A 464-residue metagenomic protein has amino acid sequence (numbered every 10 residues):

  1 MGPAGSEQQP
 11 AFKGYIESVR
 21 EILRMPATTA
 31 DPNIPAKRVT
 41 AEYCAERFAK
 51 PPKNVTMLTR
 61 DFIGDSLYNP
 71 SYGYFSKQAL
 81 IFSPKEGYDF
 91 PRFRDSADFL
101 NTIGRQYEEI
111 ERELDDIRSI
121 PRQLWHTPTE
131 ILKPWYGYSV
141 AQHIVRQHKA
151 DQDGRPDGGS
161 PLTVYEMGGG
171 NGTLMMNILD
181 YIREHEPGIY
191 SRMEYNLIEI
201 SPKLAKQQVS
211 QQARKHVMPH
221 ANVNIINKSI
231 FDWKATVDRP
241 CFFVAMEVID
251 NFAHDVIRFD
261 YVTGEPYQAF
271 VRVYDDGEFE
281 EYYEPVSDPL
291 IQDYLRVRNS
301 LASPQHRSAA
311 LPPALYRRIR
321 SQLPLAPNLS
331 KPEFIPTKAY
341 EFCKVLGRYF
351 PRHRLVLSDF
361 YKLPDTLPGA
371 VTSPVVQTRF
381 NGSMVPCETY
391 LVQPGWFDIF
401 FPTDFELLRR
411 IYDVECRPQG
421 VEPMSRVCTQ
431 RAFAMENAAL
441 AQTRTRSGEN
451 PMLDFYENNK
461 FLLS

Functional and structural regions predicted by a protein language model:
G2-Y165, N171-C241, E406, R431-S464: Rossmann-like AdoMet
F75-S76, K206, A245, N251-H254 (+1 more regions): Short helix/loop capping segments that flank catalytic or ligand/cofactor-binding pockets
P84-L124, E278-Q322: Charged, glycine/proline-rich intrinsically disordered loops and linkers
H126-I131, Q305-S464: Long, Lys/Arg- and hydrophobic-enriched amphipathic alpha-helices
G169, V248, S358-Y361: Short, well-ordered beta-to-alpha junction loops that form the rim of enzyme active sites and present histidine/acidic
D180-I182, S210-K215, R258-T263, A370-V376: Short secondary-structure boundary/capping segments
K228, W233-T236, I249-Y267, R317-R318 (+1 more regions): A short, conserved alpha-helix within the catalytic core of class I
A245-S308, P313, P374-T378: A mobile, often basic/glycine-rich helix-loop segment that functions as the active-site lid/recognition loop
